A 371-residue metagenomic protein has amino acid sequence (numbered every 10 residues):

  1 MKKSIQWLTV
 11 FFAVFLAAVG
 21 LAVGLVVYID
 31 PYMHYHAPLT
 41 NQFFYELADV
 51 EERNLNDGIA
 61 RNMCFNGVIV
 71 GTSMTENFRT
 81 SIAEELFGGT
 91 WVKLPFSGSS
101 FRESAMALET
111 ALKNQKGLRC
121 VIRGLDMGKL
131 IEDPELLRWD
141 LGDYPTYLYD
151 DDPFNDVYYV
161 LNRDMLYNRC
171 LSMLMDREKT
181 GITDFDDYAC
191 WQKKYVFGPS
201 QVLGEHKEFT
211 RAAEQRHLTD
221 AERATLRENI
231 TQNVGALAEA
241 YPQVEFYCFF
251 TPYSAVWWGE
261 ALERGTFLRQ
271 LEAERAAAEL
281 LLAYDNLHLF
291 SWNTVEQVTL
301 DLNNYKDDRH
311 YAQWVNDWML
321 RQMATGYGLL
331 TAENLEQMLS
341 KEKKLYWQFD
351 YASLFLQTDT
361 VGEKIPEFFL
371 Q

Functional and structural regions predicted by a protein language model:
T9-V27: Hydrophobic membrane-insertion alpha-helices, especially the h-region of bacterial N-terminal signal peptides
Y28-E51: Alpha-helical transmembrane signal-anchor/signal-peptide segments
Y45-I69: Short extracytoplasmic
C64, V70, M74-D156: Membrane-embedded segments
N77-F78, K129-P134, S254-G259, V298-D301: Short catalytic/ligand-binding loop motif for oxyanion handling, primarily in non-cytosolic enzymes, centered on
G124-L125, P134, R138-A240, E336-Q371: Secreted/periplasmic serine-hydrolase-like ester/acetyl group-modifying domain
V202-Y284: Conserved, well-ordered alpha-helix/loop/beta-strand core segments that scaffold catalytic motifs
R275-Q371: C-terminal regions of proteins
